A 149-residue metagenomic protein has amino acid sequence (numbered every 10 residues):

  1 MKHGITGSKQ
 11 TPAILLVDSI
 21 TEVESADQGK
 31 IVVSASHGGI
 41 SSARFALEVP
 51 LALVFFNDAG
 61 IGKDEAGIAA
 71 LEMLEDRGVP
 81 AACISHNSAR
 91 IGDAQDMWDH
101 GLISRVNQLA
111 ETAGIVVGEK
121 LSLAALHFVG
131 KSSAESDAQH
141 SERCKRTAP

Functional and structural regions predicted by a protein language model:
M1-A148: Residues that scaffold, gate, or flank divalent-cation-dependent active/transport sites
